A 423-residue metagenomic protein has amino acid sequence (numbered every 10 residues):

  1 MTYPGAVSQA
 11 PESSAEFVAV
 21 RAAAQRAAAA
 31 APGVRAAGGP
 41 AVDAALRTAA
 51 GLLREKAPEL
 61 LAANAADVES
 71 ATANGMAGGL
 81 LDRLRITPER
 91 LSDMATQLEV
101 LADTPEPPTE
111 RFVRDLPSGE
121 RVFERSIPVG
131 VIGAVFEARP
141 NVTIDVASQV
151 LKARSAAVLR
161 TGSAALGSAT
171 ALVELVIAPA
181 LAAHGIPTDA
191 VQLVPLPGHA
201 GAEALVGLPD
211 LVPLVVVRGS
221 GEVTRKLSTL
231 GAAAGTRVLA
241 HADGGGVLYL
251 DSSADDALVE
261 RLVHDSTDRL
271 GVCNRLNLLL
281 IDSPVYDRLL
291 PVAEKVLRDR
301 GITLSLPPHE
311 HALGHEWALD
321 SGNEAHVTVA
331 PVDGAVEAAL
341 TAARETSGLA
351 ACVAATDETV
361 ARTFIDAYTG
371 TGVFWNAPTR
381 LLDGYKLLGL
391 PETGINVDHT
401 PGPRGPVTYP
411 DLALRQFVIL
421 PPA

Functional and structural regions predicted by a protein language model:
T2-R121, Q149: N-terminal Rossmann-like NAD(P)+-binding subdomain of aldehyde/semialdehyde dehydrogenases
E16-V18, E55, E137-N141, D145-A156 (+3 more regions): ALDH superfamily catalytic-core signature
A30-A37, L52, K56, D67 (+12 more regions): Change "in soluble alpha/beta enzymes" to "in soluble alpha/beta proteins
A37-A44, A62, H184-V191, L270 (+5 more regions): Flexible, glycine/charged-enriched surface loops at secondary-structure junctions
D103, E110-A257: Rossmann-like NAD(P) dinucleotide-binding subdomain of oxidoreductase/dehydrogenase enzymes
T161-A164, L196, S220-G221, D243 (+4 more regions): Short, ordered loop/turn segments at secondary-structure junctions
E316-A423: Conserved C-terminal structural/oligomerization subdomain of aldehyde/semialdehyde dehydrogenase
